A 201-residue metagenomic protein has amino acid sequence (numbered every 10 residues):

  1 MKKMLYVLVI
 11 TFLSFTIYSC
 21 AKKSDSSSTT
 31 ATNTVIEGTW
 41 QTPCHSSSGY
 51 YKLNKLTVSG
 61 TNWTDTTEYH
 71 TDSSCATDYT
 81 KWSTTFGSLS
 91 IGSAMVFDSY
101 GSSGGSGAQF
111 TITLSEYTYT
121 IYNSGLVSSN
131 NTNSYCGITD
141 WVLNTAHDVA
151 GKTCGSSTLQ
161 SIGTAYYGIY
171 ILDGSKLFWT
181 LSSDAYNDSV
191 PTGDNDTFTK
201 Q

Functional and structural regions predicted by a protein language model:
M1-S19: Sec-dependent bacterial lipoprotein signal peptides
K2-K3, K22-K23, K200: Basic side chains
L5-Y6, D25-S26, T192: Intrinsically disordered, low-complexity segments enriched in glycine/proline and serine/threonine
L13-T39: Bacterial Sec-dependent N-terminal signal peptides
K23, T29, S59-T64, S88 (+1 more regions): Extracellular low-complexity Ser/Thr/Asn/Gly-rich intrinsically disordered segments
A31-W63: N-terminal segment immediately downstream of the Sec signal-peptide cleavage site in secreted/extracellular proteins
P43-Y51, T66-S175, T180-Q201: Contiguous, well-ordered beta-strand patches that form the walls/edges of small beta-barrel/beta-sandwich domains
